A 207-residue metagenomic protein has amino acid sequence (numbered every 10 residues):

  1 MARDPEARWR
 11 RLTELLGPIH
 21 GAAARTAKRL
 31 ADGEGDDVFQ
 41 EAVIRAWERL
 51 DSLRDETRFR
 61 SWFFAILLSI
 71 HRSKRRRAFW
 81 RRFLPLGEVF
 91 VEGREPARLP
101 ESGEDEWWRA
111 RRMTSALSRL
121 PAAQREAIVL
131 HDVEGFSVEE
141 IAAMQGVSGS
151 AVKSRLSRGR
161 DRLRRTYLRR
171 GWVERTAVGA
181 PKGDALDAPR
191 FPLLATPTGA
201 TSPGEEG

Functional and structural regions predicted by a protein language model:
M1-K28, D32-F39, W47: A short, charge-rich alpha-helical start-of-domain segment used by transcription regulators
R3, R11, M144, D161-G207: C-terminal edge and immediately downstream basic/flexible tail or linker adjoining helix-turn-helix-like DNA-binding
R3-E6, S118, A122-R125, L130 (+1 more regions): Helix-turn-helix DNA-binding module
D37-I44, E48, T57-S69: Structural recognition of an alpha-helix C-terminal capping motif at a helix-to-coil junction
S52-R54, A65-L86, E106, R169: Arg/Lys-rich amphipathic alpha helix in sigma70-family domain 2
L68, R72, E139, Q145-W172: DNA-recognition helix of helix-turn-helix
S73, R81-E106, S137, A180-A200: Internal acidic/polar
